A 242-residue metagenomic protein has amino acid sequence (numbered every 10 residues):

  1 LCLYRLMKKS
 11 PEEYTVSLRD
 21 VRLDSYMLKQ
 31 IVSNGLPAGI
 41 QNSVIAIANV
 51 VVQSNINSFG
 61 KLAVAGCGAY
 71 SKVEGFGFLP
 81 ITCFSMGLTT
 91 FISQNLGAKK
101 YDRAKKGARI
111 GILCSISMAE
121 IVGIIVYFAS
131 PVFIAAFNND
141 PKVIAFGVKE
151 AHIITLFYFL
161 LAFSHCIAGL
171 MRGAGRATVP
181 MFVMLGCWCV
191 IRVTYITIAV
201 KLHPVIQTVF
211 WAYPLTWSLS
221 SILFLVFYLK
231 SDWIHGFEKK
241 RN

Functional and structural regions predicted by a protein language model:
L1-C2, D20-V51, F76-P80, F84 (+2 more regions): Hydrophobic faces of transmembrane alpha-helices in multi-pass small-molecule transporters and flippases across diverse
L1-L3, T82-S85, I154-G173, V179-C189 (+1 more regions): Short runs within selected transmembrane alpha-helices of multi-pass transporters and secretion channels
L1-L36, I92-F157, A199-N242: Short alpha-helical transmembrane segments in multi-pass integral membrane proteins
S33-P37, L62, G66-S71, K149: Loop-to-helix entry region at the N-terminal start of transmembrane alpha-helices in multi-pass membrane transporters
A38, N42, V50, S54 (+5 more regions): Transmembrane alpha-helix boundary and packing residues in multipass membrane permease domains and related
S43-Y70, F76, Q94, V132-P141 (+1 more regions): Helix-terminus/linker motif at the lipid-water interface of multi-pass membrane proteins
G66-S130, L161-M184, Y195: Small-residue-rich hydrophobic transmembrane alpha-helices
V190-V200: Transmembrane alpha-helical segments of integral membrane proteins
